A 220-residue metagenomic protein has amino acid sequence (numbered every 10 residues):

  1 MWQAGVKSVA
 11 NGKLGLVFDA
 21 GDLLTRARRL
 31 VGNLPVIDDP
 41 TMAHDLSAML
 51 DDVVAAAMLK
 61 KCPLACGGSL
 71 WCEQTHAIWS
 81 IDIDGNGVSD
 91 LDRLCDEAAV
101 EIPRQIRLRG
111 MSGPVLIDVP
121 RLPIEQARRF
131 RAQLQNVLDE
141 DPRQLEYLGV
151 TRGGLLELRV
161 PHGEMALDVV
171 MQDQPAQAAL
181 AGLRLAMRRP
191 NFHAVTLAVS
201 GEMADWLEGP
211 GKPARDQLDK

Functional and structural regions predicted by a protein language model:
M1-A77, K220: Extended, charged alpha/beta regions that create polyanion-binding interfaces
C66-Q217: Conserved glycine-centered short motifs in functionally critical loops
